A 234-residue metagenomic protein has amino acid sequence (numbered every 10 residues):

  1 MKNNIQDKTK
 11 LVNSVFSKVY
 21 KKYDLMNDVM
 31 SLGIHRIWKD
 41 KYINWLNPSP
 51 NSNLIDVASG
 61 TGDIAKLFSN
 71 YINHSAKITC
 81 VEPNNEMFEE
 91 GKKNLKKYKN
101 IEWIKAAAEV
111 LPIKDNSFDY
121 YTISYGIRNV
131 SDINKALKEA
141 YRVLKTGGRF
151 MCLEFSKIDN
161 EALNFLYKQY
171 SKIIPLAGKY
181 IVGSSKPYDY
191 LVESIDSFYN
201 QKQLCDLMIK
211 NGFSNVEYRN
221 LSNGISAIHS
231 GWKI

Functional and structural regions predicted by a protein language model:
M1-D24, Y170-S171, I181: N-terminal, positively charged/glycine-rich alpha-helical extensions of SAM-dependent methyltransferases
K10-L11, V81, L153-L207, N211 (+1 more regions): C-terminal alpha-helical "lid/dimerization" subdomain adjacent to the S-adenosyl-L-methionine
Y23, Y121-T122: Hydrophobic beta-strand segment of the Class I
L32-P50, L67: Conserved alpha-helix/loop element of class I SAM-dependent methyltransferases that forms part of the SAM/SAH-binding
N53-V110: Class I SAM-dependent methyltransferase SAM/SAH-binding core
E109-Y121: A short acidic, Gly/Pro-enriched loop at the edge of an enzyme's catalytic core that lines a small-molecule cofactor
N134-R149: A short glycine-rich, Lys/Arg-flanked "PGG" loop and its adjoining helix->strand segment in the class I
N211-I234: Core SAM-dependent methyltransferase catalytic element
